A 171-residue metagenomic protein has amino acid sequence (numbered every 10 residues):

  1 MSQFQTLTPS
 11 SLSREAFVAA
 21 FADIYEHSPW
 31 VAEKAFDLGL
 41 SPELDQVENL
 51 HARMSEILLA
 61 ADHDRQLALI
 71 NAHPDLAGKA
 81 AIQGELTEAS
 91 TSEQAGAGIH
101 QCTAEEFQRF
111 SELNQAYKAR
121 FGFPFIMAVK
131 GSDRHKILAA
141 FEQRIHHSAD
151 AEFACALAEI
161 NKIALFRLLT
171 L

Functional and structural regions predicted by a protein language model:
M1-D23: Charged, compositionally biased N-terminal leader segments and the immediate start of the first structured element
S2-Q3, T8-S10, G84, E105 (+1 more regions): Short leucine-rich amphipathic alpha-helices used at interfaces
S13, A20-E43: Charge-rich, low-complexity N-terminal segments
S13, A61-R65, S148: Residues that cap or delimit alpha-helices
E15, A19, P29, E33 (+7 more regions): Non-catalytic, well-ordered alpha-helical scaffold segments
V18-A22, A32, F36, S55 (+2 more regions): Amphipathic alpha-helical segments within well-ordered protein domains
E33-L113, I163-L171: Aromatic-anchored, charged helix-turn/loop surface patch used as a conserved interaction hotspot
C102-L171: C-terminal non-catalytic interaction appendages of large macromolecular assemblies
